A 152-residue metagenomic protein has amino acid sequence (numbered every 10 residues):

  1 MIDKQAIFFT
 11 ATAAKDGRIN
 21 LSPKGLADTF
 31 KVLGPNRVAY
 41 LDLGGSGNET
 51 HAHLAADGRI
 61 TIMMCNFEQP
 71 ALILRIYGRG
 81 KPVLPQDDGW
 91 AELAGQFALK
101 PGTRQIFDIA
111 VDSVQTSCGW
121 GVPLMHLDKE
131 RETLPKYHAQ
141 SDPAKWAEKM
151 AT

Functional and structural regions predicted by a protein language model:
M1-T152: Binding-site signature for planar aromatic cofactors or substrates
